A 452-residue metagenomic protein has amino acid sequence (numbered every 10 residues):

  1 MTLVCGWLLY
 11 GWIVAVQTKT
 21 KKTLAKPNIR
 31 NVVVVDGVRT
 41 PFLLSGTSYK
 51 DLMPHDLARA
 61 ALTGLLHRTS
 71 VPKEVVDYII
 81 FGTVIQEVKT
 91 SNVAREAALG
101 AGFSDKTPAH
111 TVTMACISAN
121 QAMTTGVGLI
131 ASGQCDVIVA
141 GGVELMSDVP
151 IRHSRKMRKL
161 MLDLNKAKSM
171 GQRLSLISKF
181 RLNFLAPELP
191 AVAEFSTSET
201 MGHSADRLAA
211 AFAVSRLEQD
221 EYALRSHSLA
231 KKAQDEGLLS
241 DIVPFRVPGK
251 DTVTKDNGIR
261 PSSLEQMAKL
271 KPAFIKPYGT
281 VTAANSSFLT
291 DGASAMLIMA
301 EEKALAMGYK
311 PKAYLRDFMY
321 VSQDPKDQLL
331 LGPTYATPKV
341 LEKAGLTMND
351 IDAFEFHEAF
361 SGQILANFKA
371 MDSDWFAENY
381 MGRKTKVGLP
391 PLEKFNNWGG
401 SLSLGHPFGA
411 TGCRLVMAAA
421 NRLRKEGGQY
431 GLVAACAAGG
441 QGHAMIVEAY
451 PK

Functional and structural regions predicted by a protein language model:
T20-L52, L176-L185, A191, E265-L331 (+5 more regions): Condensing-enzyme catalytic core mediating Claisen C-C bond formation in acyl metabolism
K22-L24, V38-T40, K50-A60, R68 (+3 more regions): N-terminal extracellular/periplasmic Venus flytrap/periplasmic-binding protein-like
K50-I138, G142-K168, I242-K255, M348-D372: Conserved beta-ketoacyl condensing-enzyme motif
L52, T83-I138, R181-L182, S196-T200 (+3 more regions): Conserved catalytic cysteine-centered active-site region of acyl-thioester-dependent Claisen-condensing enzymes
P54-S70, V93-A97, A122-T124, M201-L208 (+6 more regions): Short, well-ordered amphipathic alpha-helical segments that serve as non-catalytic structural scaffolds within diverse
V112-E144, R152, A209-L238, A295-E302 (+3 more regions): Active-site-proximal alpha-helical scaffold in enzymes
V137-R207: Flexible glycine-/small-residue-enriched beta->alpha junction loops that bind anionic phosphate/pyrophosphate groups
L238, Q323-S403: Active-site pocket-lining segment
